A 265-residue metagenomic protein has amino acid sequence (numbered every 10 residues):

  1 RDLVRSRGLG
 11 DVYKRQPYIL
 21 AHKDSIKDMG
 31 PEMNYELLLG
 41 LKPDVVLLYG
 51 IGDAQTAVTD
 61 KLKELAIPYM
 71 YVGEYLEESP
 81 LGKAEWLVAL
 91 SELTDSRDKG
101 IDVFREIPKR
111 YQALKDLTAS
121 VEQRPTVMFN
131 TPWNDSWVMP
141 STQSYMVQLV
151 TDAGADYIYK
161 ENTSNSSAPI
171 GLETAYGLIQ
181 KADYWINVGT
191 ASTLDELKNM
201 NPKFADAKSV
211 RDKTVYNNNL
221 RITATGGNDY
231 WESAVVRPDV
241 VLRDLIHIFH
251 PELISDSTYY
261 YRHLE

Functional and structural regions predicted by a protein language model:
D2-Y13: Single conserved hydrophobic/aromatic residue that forms the stacking wall/gate of nucleotide- or nucleobase-binding
G8, L65-A66, A153-G154, R211: Short, structured coil segments at secondary-structure junctions
D11-K23: Short beta-strand-centered segments that line the small-molecule binding cleft or hinge of alpha/beta clamshell
I26-M29, Y35-I51, I67, L172-I186: Proline-aspartate-enriched helix->loop->beta-strand connector
V45, A54-S136, K160, I222-E265: Extracytoplasmic substrate-binding proteins
I51-E64, G189-K198: A ligand-binding cleft/hinge motif common to bilobed small-molecule-binding domains
L114-M200: Flexible, glycine-rich surface segments
Y159, N165-L253: C-terminal soluble interaction/assembly domains
